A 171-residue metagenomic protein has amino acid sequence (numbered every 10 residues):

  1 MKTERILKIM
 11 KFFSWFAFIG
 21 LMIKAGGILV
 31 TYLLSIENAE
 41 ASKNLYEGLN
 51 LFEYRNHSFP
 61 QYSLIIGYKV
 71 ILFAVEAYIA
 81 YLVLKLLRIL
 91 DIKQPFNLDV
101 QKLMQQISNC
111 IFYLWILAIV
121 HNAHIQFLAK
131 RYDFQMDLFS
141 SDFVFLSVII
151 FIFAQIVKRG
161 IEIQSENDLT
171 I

Functional and structural regions predicted by a protein language model:
K2-L7, A80-Q106: Cytoplasmic juxtamembrane regions at transmembrane-helix boundaries
E4-A25: Alpha-helical transmembrane segments and their helix-start/interface "positive-inside/aromatic belt" motifs in integral
F13, G67-A77, S140, S147-F153: Hydrophobic alpha-helical transmembrane segments of multi-pass membrane proteins
F18-M22, L72-I79, S108-V120, I149-F151: Hydrophobic alpha-helical transmembrane segments of multi-pass integral membrane proteins
G20-N44, V70-A74, M104-I111, E166-I171: Alpha-helical transmembrane segments of integral membrane proteins, especially early/N-terminal helices
E37-F59: Perimembrane loop-to-helix junctions flanking transmembrane segments
L51-E76: Membrane-helix boundary elements
F112-I171: Alpha-helical transmembrane segments of multi-pass integral membrane proteins, characterized by long hydrophobic
